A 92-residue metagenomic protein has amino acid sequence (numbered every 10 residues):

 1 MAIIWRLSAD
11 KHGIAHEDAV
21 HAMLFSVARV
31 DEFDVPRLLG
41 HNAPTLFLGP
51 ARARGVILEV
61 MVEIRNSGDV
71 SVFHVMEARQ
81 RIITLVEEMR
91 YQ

Functional and structural regions predicted by a protein language model:
M1-Q92: Ribonuclease/tRNase effector modules and their secretory precursors
